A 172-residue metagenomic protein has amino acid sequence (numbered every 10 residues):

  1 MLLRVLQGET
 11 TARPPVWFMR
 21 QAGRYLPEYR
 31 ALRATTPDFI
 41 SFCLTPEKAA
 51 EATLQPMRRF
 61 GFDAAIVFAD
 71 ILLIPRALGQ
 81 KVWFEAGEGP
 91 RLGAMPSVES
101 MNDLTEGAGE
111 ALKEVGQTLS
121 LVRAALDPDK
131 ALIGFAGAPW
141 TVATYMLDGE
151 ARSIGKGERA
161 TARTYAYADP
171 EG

Functional and structural regions predicted by a protein language model:
M1-F84: N-terminal basic, low-complexity leaders that serve as flexible interaction/assembly modules and, when applicable, as
W83-G172: Active-site-proximal, glycine-rich beta->alpha crossover segments in alpha/beta enzymes that shape flexible
